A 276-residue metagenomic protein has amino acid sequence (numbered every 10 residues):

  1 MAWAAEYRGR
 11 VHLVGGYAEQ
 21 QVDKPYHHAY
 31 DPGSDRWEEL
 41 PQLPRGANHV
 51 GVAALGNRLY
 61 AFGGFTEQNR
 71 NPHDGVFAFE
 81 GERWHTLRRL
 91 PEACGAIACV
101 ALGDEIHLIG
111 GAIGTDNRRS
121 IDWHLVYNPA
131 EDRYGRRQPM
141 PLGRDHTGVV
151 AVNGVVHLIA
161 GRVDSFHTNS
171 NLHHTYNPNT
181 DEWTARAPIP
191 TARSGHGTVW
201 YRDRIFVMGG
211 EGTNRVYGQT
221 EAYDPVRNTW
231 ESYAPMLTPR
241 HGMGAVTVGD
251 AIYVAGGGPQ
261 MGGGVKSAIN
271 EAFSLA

Functional and structural regions predicted by a protein language model:
M1-A276: Kelch-like beta-propeller repeat domains
